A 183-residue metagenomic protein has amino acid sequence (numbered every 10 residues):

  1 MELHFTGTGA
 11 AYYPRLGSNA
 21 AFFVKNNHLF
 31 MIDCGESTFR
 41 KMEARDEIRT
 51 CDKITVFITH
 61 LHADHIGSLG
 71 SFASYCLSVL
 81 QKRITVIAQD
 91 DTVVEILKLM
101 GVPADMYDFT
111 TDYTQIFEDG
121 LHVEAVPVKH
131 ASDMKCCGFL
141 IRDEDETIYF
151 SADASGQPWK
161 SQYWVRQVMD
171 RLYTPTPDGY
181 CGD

Functional and structural regions predicted by a protein language model:
M1-R45, R49, T111-S161: Core dinuclear metal-dependent hydrolase active-site scaffold
G17, E43-A44, L69-S71, K98-M100 (+1 more regions): Short amphipathic alpha-helical segments
M31-I32, F57, F150, R171-Y173: Structural motif
S37, H62, T92, K129 (+2 more regions): Catalytic metal-binding/acid-base residues of hydrolase active sites
S37-I87, R166-D170: Active-site metal-binding motif and surrounding structural segment of the metallo-beta-lactamase
D91-L97, G179-G182: Short, charged/polar "capping" segments at the starts of alpha-helices and the immediately preceding loops
I96-Y107: Short, aromatic/basic amphipathic alpha-helical patches
Q157-D183: Cap/insert and terminal regions of metallo-dependent hydrolase folds
